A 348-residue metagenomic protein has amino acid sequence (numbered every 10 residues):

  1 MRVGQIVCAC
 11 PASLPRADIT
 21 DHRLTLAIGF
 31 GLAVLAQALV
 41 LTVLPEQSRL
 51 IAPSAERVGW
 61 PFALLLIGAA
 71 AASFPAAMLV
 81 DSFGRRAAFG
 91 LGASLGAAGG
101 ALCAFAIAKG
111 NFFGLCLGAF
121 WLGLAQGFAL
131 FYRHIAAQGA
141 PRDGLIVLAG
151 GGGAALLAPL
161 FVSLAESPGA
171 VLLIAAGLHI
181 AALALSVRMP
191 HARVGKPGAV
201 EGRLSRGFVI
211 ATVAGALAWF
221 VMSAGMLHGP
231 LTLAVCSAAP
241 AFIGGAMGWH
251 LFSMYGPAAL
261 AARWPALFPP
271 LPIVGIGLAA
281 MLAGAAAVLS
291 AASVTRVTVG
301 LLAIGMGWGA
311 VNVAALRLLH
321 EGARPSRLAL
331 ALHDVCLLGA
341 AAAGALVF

Functional and structural regions predicted by a protein language model:
S13-L66, I210, A214, M222-A239 (+1 more regions): Helix-loop boundary and gating motifs at the non-cytosolic
G31, N111-A129, R296-A310: Hydrophobic core of transmembrane alpha-helices in multi-pass small-molecule transporters, especially MFS/SLC-type
L44, A125-G139, A310-A323: Intracellular juxtamembrane helix-capping segments at the cytosolic ends of symmetry-related transmembrane helices
A72-R85, G256-P270: Helix-to-loop junctions at the C-terminal end of transmembrane segments in multipass secondary transporters
S94-K109, A280-A292: C-terminal ends and interior cores of transmembrane alpha-helices in multi-pass membrane transporters/permeases
H134, P159-V162, A176-K196: C-terminal membrane-cytosol helix-exit motif in multi-pass small-molecule transporters
L271-A315: C-terminal transmembrane helical hairpin of 12-TM major facilitator-type secondary transporters
R324-F348: A late C-terminal transmembrane helix in Major Facilitator Superfamily
